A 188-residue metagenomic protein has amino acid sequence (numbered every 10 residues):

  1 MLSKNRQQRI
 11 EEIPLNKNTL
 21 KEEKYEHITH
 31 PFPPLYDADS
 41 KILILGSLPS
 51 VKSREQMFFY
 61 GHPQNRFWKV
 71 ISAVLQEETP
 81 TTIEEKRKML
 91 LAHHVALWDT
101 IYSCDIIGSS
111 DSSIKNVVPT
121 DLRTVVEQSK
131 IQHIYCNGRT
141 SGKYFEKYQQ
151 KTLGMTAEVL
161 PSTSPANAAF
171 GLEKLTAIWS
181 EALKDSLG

Functional and structural regions predicted by a protein language model:
L2-K41, P63, S110-P119, R123 (+1 more regions): C-terminal capping/extension of enzyme domains
K41-S47: Short, hydrophobic/glycine-enriched beta-strand segments
S47, T100-Y102, S162: Short loop/turn segments at strand-loop or loop-helix junctions that form parts of catalytic or ligand-binding pockets
L48-P49, T140, S164: Catalytic metal-binding/acid-base residues of hydrolase active sites
K52-S113: Short, surface-exposed acidic-centric catalytic microdomains
A92-T140: Internal catalytic-core helix/loop-beta-alpha segment that presents or stabilizes conserved functional determinants
S141-F145: Short, well-ordered alpha-helical microsegments
